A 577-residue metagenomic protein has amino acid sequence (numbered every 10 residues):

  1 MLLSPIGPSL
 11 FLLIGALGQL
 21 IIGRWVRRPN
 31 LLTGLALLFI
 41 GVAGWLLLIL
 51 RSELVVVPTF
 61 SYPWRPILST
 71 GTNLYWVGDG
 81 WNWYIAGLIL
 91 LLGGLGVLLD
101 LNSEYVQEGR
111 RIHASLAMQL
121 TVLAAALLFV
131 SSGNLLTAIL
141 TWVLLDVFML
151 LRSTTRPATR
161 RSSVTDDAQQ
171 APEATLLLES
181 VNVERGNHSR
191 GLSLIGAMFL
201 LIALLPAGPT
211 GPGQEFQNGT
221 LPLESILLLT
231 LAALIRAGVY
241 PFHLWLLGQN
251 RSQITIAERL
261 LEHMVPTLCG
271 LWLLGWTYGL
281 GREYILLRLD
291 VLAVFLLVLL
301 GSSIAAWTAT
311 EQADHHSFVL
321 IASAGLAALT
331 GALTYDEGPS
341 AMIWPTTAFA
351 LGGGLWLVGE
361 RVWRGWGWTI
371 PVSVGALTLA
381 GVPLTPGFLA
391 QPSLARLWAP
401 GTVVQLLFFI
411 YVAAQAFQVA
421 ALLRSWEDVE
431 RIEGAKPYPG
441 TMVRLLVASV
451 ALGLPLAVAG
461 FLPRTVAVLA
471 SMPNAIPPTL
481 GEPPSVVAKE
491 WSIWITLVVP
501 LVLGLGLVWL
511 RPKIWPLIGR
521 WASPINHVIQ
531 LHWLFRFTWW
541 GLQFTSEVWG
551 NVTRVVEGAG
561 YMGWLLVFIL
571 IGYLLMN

Functional and structural regions predicted by a protein language model:
M1-L10, I14-A117, R520-I529, W533 (+2 more regions): Transmembrane helix-loop-helix hairpins at membrane boundaries of multipass inner-membrane proteins
L2-F11, G80-I89, L135-L145, T220-L234 (+3 more regions): Structural signature of hydrophobic alpha-helical transmembrane segments
I6-G23, L35-I49, I67-G71, A86-S103 (+7 more regions): Central hydrophobic cores of alpha-helical transmembrane segments in multi-pass inner-membrane proteins across all
R27, A117-E224, A306-G367: Alpha-helical multi-pass transmembrane bundles of energy-transducing inner-membrane proteins
P66-Y84, G219-L227, W398-F408, P483-W491: Short aromatic-rich membrane-water interface segments that cap or initiate transmembrane helices in multi-pass membrane
T155, Q170-L177, L228-D290, T310-S317 (+1 more regions): Short helix-boundary/re-entrant hairpin motifs in multi-pass inner-membrane proteins
H243, P345-V362, T369, T402-S449 (+1 more regions): Predominantly late transmembrane helices and immediately cytosolic-facing juxtamembrane segments
T465-T496, W509-N577: Aromatic-capped, Gly/Pro-kinked transmembrane alpha-helices
